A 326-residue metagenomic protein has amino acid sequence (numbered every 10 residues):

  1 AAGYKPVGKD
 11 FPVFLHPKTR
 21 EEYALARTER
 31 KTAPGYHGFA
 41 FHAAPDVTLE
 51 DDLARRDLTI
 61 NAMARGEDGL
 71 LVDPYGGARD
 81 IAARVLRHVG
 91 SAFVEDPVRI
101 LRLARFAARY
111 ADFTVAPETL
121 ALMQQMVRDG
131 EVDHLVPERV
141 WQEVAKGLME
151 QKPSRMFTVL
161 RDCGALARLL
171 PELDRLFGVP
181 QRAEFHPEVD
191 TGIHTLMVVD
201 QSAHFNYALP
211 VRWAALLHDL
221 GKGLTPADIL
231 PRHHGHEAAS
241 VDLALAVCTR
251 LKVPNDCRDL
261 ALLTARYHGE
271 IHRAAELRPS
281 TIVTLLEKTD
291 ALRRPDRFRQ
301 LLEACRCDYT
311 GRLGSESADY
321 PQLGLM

Functional and structural regions predicted by a protein language model:
A1-M326: Catalytic cores of the polymerase beta-like nucleotidyltransferase superfamily and closely associated nucleotide
